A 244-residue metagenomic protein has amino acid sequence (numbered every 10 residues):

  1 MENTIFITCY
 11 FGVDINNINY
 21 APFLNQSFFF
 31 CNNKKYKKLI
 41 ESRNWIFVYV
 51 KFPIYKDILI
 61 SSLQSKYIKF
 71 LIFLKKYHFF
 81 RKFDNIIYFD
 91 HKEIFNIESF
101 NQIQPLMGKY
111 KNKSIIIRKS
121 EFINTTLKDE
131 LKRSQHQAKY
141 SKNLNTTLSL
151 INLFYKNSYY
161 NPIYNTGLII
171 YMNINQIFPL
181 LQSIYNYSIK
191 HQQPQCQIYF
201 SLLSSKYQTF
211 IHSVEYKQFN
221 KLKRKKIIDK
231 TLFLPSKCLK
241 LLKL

Functional and structural regions predicted by a protein language model:
M1-S65, K75-K82, I189-Q195, K206-Q208 (+1 more regions): N-terminal anchoring/stem segment of glycosyltransferases
E2, F23, K69, Y164-G167: Residues that flank catalytic or metal-binding motifs in active/ligand-binding sites
I7-F11, F30-N32, F89-H91, I97 (+3 more regions): Short His-Asn-centered micro-motif
F11-D14, K34-Y36, P53-Y55, E93-F95 (+3 more regions): Short, solvent-exposed loop/turn segments at secondary-structure junctions
N16-N19, K38-I40, I97-Q102, K223-R224: A short acidic (Asp/Glu
I40-R43, F47-K66, N96-L106, Q135 (+3 more regions): Core catalytic alpha/beta fold that binds nucleotide/phospho-ligands
I72-S134: GT-A fold catalytic core of metal-dependent nucleotide-sugar glycosyltransferases, centered on the diacidic
K139-L241: Catalytic core and acceptor-binding pocket of nucleotide-sugar-dependent glycosyltransferases
